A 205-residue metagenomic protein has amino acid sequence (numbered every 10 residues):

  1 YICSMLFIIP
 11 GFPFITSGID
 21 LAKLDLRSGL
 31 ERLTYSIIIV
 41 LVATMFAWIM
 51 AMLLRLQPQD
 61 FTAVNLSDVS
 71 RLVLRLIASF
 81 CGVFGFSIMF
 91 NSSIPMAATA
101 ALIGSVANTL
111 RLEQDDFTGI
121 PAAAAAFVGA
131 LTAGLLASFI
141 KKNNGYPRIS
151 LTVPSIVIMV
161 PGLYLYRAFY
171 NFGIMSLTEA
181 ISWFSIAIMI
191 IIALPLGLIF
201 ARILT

Functional and structural regions predicted by a protein language model:
Y1-L135, F139-T152, V157-M159, R167-T205: Alpha-helical transmembrane segments and their membrane-interface boundaries that form or gate the permeation pathway
G162: Short glycine/threonine-rich loop/turn motifs
